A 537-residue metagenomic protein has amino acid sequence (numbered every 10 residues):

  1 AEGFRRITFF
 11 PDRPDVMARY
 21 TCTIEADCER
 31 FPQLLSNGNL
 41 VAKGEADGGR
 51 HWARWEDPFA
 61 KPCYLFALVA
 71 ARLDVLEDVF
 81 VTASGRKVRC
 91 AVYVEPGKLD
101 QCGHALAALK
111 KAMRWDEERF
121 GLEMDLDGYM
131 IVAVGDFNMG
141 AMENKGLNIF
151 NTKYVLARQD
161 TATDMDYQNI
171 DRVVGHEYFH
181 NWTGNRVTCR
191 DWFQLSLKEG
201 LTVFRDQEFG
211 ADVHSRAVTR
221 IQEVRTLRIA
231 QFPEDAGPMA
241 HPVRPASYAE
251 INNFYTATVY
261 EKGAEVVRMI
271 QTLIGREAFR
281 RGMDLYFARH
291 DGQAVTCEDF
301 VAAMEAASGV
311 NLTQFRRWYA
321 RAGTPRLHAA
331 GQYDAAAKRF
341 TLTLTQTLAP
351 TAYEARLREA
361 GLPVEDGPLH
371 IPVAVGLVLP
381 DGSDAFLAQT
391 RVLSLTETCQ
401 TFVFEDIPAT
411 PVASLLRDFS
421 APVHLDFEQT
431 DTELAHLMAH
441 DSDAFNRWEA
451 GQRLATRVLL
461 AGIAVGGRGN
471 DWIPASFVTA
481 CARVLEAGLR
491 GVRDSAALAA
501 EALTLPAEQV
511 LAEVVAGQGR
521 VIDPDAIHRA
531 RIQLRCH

Functional and structural regions predicted by a protein language model:
A1-E77, G361, D443-W448: Extended, low-hydrophobicity, Ser/Thr/Pro/Gly-biased non-transmembrane segments
M17-T23, R50-W52, K145-L147, R339 (+1 more regions): Extracellular structured ligand-interaction cores
V41-H51, F80-R86, Q332-K338, T396: Short, ordered beta-strand-loop transition motifs
W55, S84-Q332, A336-A337, L342: Hydrophobic alpha-helical and helix-loop surface patches within well-folded domains that function as non-catalytic
A60, G97-L99, Y154-V155, F209 (+5 more regions): Short, glycine-/Ser/Thr-/acidic-enriched flexible segments
R228-I229, T256, E405-H537: Long, ordered, helix-rich scaffold segments
F254-A288, G323, H328-A360, V364-D366 (+3 more regions): Long hydrophobic segments that form regular secondary structure
N311-Q314, A322-L415, E508, A512-V515 (+4 more regions): Beta-strand-rich binding/interaction modules
